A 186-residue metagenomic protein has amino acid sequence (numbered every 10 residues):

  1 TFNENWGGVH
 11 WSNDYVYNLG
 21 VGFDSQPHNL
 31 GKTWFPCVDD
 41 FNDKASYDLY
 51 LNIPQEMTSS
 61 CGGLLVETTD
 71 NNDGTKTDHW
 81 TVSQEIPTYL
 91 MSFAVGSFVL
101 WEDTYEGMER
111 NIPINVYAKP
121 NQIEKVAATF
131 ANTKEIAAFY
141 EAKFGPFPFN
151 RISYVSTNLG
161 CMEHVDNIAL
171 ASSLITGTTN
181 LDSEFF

Functional and structural regions predicted by a protein language model:
T1-V16, G74: A surface-exposed beta-strand-loop module
F2-E4, P27-L30: Enriched for extracellular/lumenal, surface-exposed ectodomains of secreted and cell-surface proteins
S12-G22, Y89-F93: Propeptide (latency) domains of metzincin metalloproteases
Q26-N29, P36-F186: Hydrophobic helix-coil surface modules that form long, contiguous segments used for peptide/substrate interaction
